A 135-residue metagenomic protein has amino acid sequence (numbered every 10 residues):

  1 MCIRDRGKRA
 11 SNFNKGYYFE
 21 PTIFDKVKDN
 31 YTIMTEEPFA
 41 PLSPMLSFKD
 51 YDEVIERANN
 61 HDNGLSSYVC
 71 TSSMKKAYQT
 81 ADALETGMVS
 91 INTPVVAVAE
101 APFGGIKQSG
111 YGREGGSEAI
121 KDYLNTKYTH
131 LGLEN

Functional and structural regions predicted by a protein language model:
M1-D5: Conserved small/polar residues in nucleotide/adenosyl-binding loops
R6-F13: Short, solvent-exposed loop/turn elements at beta->coil junctions and helix N-caps that rim active or binding pockets
Y18-N135: Conserved C-terminal structural/oligomerization subdomain of aldehyde/semialdehyde dehydrogenase
